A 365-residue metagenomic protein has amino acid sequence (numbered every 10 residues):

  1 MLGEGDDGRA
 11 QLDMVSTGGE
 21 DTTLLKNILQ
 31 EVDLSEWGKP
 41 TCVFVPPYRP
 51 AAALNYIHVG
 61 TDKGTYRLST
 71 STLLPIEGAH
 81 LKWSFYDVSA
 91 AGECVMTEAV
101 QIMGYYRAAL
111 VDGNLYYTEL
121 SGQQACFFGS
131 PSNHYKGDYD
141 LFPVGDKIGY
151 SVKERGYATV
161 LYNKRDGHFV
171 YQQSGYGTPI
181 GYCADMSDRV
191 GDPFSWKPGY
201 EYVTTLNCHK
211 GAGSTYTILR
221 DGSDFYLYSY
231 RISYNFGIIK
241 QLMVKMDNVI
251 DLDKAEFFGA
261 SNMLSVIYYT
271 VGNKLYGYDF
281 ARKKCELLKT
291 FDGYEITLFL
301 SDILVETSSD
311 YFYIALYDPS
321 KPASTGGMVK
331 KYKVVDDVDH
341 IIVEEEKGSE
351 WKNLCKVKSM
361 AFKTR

Functional and structural regions predicted by a protein language model:
M1, A53-I57, R107, G213-T217 (+2 more regions): Entry beta-strands of beta-propeller and related beta-repeat scaffolds
M1-G60, V305-S309, Y317-R365: Acidic/polar, low-complexity intrinsically disordered N-terminal segments immediately downstream of a Sec signal
M14-T17, T70, L120-G122, Y230-I232 (+3 more regions): Inter-blade boundary loops/turns of WD-repeat beta-propellers
L25, I76-W83, E286-T290, I341: WD40-like beta-propeller blades
I28-V100: Blade-loop segments of beta-propeller domains
S35-P40, R189-V203, D247-D253, D292-D302 (+1 more regions): Repeat-based blade/solenoid architectures
R67-K274, D279: Acidic, serine/threonine- and glycine-rich low-complexity intrinsically disordered segments that serve as flexible
V249-K321: Loop/turn-rich, solvent-exposed surfaces of beta-rich toroidal or solenoidal domains
